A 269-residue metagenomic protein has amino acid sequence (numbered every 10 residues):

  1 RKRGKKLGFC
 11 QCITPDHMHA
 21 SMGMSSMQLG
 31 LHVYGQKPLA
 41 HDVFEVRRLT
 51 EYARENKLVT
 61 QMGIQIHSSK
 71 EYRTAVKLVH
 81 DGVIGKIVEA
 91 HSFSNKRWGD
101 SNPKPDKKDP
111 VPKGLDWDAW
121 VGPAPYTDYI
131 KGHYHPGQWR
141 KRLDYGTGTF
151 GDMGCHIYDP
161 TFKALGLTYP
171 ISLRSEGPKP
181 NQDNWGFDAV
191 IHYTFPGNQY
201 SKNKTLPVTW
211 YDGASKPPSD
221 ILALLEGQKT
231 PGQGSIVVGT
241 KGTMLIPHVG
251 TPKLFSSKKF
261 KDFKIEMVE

Functional and structural regions predicted by a protein language model:
R1-C12: A structured beta-alpha segment of the ubiquitous adenosine-cofactor-binding alpha/beta core
D16, A20-S68, G82: Beta-strand-loop-alpha-helix segment that lines the small-molecule cofactor/substrate pocket of alpha/beta enzymes
A20-S25, E45-V46, Y72-R73, G99-P105 (+2 more regions): Short, solvent-exposed loop/turn and secondary-structure capping segments
L58, S101-K104, Q138-T147: Flexible glycine/proline-enriched surface loops and loop-helix/loop-strand junctions
S69-S92, K104-D106, G151-P178, F195: Oxidoreductase and adenylate-handling cofactor-binding alpha/beta cores
V83-D100, D116-D128, I171-P180, V208-T209: NAD(P)-dependent dehydrogenases' Rossmann-like dinucleotide-binding region
D128-Q138, L167-T168, F255: Active-site-adjacent bridging/hinge elements
M153, Y158, Y169-E269: Glycine-enriched catalytic-core subsegment of oxygenase/oxidase enzymes
